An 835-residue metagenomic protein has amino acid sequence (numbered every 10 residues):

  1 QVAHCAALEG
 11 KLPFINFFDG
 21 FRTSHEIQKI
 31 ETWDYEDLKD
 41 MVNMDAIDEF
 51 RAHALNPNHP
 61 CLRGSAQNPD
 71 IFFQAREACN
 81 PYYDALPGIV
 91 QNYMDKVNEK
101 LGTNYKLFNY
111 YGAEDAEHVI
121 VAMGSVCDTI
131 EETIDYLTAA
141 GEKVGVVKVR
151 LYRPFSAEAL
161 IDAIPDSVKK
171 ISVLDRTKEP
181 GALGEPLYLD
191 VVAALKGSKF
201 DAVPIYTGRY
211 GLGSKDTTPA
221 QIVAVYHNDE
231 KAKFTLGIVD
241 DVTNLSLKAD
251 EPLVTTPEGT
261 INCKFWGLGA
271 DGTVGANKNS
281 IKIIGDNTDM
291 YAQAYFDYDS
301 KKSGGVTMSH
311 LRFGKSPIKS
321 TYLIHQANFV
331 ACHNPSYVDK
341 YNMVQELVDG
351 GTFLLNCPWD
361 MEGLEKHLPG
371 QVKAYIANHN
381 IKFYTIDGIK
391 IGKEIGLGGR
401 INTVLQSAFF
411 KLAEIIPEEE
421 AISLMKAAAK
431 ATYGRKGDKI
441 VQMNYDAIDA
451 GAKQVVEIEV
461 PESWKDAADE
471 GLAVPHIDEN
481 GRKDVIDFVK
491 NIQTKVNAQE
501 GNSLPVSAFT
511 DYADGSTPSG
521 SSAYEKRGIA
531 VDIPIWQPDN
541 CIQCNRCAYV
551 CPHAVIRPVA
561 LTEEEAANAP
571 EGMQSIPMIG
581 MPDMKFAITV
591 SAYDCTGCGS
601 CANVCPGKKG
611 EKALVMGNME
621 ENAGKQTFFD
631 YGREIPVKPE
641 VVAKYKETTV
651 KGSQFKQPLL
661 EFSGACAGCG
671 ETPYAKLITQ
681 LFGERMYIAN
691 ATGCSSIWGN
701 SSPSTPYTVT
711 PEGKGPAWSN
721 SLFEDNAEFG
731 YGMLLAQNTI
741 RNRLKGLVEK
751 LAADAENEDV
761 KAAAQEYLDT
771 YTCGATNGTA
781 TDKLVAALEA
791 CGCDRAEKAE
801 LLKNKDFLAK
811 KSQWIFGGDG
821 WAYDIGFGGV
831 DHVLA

Functional and structural regions predicted by a protein language model:
Q1-E49, P204, S214-D250, M443-K465: Structural signature of the thiamine diphosphate
Q1-E9, A249-D349, E671-Y687, S696-P706 (+1 more regions): Thiamine diphosphate
Q1-G20, T32, M44-I47, G197-G211 (+6 more regions): Conserved thiamine diphosphate
F14-N109, E470: Conformationally flexible catalytic loops at phosphate/diphosphate-handling active centers
Q91-V239, H310-R312, A327-F329, T352-N402 (+3 more regions): Thiamine diphosphate
D95-H118, E131, S246-T260, A523-Y524 (+2 more regions): Glycine-/acidic-rich phosphate or pyrophosphate-binding loops and their flanking alpha/beta elements
P154-A159, S167-K170, L174-E185, G259-G269 (+2 more regions): Active-site cofactor/cluster-binding pocket
A421, G434-C595, A602-Y687, A691-W814 (+1 more regions): Ferredoxin-type iron-sulfur electron-transfer modules and their immediate structural context
